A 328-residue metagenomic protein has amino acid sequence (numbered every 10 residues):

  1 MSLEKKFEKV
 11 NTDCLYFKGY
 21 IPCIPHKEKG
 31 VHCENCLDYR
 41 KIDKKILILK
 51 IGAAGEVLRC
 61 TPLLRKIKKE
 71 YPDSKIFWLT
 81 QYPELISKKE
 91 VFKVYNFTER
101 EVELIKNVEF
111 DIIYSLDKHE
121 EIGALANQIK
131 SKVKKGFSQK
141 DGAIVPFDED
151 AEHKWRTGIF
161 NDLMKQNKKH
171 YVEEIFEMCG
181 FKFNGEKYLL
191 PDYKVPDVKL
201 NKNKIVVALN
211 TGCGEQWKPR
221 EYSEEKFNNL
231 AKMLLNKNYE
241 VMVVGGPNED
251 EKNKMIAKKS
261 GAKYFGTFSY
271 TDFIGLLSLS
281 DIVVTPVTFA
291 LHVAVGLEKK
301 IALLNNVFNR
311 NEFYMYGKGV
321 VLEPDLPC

Functional and structural regions predicted by a protein language model:
M1-C328: Catalytic machinery of carbohydrate-active enzymes, primarily nucleotide-sugar-dependent glycosyltransferases
